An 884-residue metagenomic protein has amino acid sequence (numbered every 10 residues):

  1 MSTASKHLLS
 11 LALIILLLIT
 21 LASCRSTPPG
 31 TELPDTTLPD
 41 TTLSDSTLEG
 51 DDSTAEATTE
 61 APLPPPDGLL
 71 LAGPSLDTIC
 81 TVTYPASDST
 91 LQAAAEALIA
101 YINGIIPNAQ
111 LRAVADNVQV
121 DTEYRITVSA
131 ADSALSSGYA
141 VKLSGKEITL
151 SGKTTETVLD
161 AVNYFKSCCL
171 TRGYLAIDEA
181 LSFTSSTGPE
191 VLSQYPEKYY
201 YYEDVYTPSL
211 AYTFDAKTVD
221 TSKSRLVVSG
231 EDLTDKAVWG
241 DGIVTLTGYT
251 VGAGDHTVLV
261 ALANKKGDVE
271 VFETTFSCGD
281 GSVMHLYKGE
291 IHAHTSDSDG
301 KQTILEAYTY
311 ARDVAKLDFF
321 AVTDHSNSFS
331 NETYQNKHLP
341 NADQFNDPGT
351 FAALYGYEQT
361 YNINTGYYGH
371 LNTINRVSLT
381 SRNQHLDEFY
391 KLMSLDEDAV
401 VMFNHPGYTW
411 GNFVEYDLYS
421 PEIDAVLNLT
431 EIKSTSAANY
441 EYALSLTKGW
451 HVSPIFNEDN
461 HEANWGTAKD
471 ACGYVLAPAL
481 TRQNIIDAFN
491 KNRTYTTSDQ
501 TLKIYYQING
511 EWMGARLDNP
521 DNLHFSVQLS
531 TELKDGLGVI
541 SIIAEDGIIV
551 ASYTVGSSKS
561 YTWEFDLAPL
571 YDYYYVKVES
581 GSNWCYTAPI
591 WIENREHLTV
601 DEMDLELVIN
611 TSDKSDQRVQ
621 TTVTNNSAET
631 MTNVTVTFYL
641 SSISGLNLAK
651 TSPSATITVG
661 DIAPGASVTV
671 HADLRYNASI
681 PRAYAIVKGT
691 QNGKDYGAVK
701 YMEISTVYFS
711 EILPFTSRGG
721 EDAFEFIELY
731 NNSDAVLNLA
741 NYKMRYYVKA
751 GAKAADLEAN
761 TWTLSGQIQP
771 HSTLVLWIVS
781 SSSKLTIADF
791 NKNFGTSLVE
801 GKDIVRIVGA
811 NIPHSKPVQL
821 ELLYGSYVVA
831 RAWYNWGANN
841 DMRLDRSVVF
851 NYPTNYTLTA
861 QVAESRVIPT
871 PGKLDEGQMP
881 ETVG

Functional and structural regions predicted by a protein language model:
L21-S23: C-terminal motif of bacterial Sec signal peptides marking the signal peptidase cleavage site
A55, E60-E190: Solvent-exposed alpha-helical segments and adjacent loops that form catalytic or protein-interaction surfaces
E56, P62, S679-G884: Intrinsically disordered, low-complexity linkers and terminal tails enriched in Ser/Thr/Pro/Gly with interspersed basic
V219-T221, E270, D535-G538, E629-N633 (+2 more regions): Short acidic/proline- and small/hydrophobic-mixed sequence motifs that coincide with surface turns and coil-to-beta
G248-D255, D566-D572, R675-P681: Surface-exposed, short loops/turns at beta-strand junctions within beta-sandwich domains
H256-L262, Y571-G581, R682-G689, V818-Y824: Short, aromatic- and glycine-rich surface loops/edge beta-strands on solvent-exposed regions
G279-E596: Extended, charged catalytic domains and RNA/DNA-binding interfaces, predominantly in divalent-metal-using enzymes
K614-E629, F724-N732: Short beta-strand elements of extracellular/lumenal beta-sandwich folds
